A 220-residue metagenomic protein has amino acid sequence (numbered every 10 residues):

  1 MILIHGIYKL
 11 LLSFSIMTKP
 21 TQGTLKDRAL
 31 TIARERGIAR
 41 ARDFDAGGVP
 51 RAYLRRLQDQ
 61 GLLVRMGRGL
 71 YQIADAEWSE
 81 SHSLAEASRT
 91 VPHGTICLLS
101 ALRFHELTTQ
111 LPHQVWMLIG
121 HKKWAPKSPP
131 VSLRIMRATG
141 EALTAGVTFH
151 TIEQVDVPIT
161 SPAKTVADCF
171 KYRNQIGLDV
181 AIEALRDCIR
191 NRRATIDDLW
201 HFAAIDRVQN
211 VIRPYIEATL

Functional and structural regions predicted by a protein language model:
M1-I7, F44, D59: Intrinsic structural disorder
I2-D27: Short alpha-helical segments that sit at the start of domains
T18-G47, Y53, Q58, M66 (+1 more regions): Nucleic-acid-binding surface
